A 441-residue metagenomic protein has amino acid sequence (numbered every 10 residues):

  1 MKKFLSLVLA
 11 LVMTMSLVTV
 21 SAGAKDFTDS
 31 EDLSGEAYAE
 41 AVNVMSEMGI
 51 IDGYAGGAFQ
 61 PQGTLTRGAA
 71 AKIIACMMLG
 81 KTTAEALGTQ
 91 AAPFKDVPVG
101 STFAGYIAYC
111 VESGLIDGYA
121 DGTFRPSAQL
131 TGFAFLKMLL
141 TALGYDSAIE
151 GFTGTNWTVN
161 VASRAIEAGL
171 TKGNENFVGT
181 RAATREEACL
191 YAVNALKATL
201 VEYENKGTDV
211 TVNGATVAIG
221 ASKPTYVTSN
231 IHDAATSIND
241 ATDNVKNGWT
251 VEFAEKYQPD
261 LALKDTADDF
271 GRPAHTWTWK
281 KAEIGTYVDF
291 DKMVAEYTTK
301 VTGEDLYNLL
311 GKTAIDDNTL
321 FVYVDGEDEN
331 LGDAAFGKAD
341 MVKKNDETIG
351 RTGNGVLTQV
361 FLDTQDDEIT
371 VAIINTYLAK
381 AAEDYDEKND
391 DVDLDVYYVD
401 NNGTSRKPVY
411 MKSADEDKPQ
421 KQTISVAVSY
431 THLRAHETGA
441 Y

Functional and structural regions predicted by a protein language model:
K2-A39, D52-F103, S113-F133, L140-A182 (+1 more regions): Feature responds to low-complexity, polar/acidic, surface-exposed segments characteristic of secreted/exported proteins
A182, E186-V193: Internal, well-ordered domain-core segments that constitute the primary functional module of diverse proteins
A183, N354-L357, E437: Extracytoplasmic/secretory soluble proteins
W279-D316, I374-G403: Structural detector for short beta-strands of small beta-barrel domains
E329-N345, P408-S429: Beta-strand/loop nucleic-acid-binding surfaces
D366-T376: OB-fold/S1-family single-stranded nucleic acid-binding modules
T431-T438: Conserved small/polar residues in nucleotide/adenosyl-binding loops
